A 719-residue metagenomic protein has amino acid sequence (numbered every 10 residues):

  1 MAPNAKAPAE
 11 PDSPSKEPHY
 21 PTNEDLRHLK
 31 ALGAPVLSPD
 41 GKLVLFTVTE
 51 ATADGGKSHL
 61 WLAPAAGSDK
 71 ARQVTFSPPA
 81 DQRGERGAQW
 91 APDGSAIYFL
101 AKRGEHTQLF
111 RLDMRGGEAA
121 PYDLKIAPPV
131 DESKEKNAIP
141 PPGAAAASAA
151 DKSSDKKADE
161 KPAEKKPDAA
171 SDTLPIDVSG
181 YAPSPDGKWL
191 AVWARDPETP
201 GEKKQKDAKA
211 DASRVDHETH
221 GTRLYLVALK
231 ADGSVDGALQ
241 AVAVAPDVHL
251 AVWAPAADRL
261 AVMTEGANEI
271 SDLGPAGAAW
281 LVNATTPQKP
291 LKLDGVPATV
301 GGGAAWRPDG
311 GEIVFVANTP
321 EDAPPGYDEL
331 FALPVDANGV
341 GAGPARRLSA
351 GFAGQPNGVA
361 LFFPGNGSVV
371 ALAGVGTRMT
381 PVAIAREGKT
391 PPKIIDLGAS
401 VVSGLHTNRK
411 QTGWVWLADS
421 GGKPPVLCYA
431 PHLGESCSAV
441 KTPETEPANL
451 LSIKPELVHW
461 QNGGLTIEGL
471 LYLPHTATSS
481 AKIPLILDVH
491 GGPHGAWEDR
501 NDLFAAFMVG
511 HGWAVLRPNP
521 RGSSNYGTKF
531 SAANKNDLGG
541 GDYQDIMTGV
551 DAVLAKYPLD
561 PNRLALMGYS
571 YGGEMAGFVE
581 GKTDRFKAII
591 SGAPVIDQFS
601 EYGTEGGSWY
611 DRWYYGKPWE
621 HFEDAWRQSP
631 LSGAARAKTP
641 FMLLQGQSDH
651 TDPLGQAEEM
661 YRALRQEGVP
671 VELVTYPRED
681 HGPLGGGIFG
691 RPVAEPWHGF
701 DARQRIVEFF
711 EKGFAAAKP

Functional and structural regions predicted by a protein language model:
E24-S58: Beta-strand-rich domains and repeat architectures in extracellular enzymes and scaffolds, especially beta-propellers
A34-V36, A191-A194, T199-K203, A210 (+8 more regions): Non-catalytic accessory segments flanking enzyme active sites
P39-D40, P92-D93, P185-D186, P255-A256 (+3 more regions): Residue-level detector of Asp-centered blade-edge/turn motifs that repeat once per structural unit in beta-propeller
G41-V44, G94-I97, L190, L260-A261 (+3 more regions): Hydrophobic beta-strand positions that form the internal "hydrophobic ladder" of WD40/Gbeta-like beta-propeller blades
V48-H59, S77-E85, L100-F110, L124-D177 (+11 more regions): A flexible loop/linker signature enriched in serine peptidases of the S9 family
P64-S68, D113-G117, L229-G233, N283-P287 (+3 more regions): Short loop/turn segments that connect beta-strands within beta-propeller blades
K441-K556, D560-N562, Y569-S570, E601-S608 (+1 more regions): Cap/lid segment of the alpha/beta-hydrolase catalytic domain
P518-P719: Active-site-proximal cap/loop segments of hydrolase catalytic domains
